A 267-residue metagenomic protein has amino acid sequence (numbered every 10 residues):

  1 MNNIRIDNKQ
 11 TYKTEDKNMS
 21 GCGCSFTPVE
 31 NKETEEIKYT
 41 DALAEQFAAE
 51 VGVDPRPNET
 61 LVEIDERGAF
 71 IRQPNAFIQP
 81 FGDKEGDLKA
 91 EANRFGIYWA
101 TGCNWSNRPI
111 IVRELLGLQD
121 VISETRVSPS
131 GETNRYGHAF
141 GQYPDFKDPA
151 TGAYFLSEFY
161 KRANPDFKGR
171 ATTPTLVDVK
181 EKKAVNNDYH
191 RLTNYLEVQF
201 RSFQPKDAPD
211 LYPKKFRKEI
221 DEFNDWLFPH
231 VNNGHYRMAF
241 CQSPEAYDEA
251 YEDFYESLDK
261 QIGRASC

Functional and structural regions predicted by a protein language model:
M1-I6, M19-C24: Non-Sec secretion/translocation targeting segments of pathogen effectors
I4, E85-E91, H235-Q242: Short glycine/proline-rich turn/loop motifs
S20-N93: N-terminal regions that are enriched for targeting/export leaders and immediately downstream pro/stem segments
S25, I37, L43, L61 (+6 more regions): Flexible coil/turn and secondary-structure edge motifs
G82-R135: Local sequence-structure signature of Cys/Sec-based thiol-disulfide redox active-site neighborhoods
W99-W105, S128-G131, Y160, V177-E181 (+2 more regions): Short, flexible loop/turn elements at secondary-structure junctions
G137-V177: Structural micro-motif
K168-A171, V179-K180, A184-S266: GST-like fold's C-terminal all-alpha helical module
